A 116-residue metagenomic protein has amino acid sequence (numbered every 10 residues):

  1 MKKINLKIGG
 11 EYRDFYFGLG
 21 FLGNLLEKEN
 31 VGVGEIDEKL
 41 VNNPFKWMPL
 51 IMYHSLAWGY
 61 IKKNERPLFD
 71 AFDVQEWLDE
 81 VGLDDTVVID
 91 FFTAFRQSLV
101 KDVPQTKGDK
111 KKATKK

Functional and structural regions predicted by a protein language model:
M1-K7, Y12, G23, K28-N43 (+1 more regions): Charged interaction scaffolds used for protein-protein
F15: Active-site-adjacent beta-strand anchor residues
G18: Residue-level signal for threonine
F21, A57-I61: Conserved short hydrophobic patches within well-ordered secondary structure
W47-W58, D90-T93: Short, hydrophobic/amphipathic alpha-helical patches that form generic packing surfaces within helical domains
